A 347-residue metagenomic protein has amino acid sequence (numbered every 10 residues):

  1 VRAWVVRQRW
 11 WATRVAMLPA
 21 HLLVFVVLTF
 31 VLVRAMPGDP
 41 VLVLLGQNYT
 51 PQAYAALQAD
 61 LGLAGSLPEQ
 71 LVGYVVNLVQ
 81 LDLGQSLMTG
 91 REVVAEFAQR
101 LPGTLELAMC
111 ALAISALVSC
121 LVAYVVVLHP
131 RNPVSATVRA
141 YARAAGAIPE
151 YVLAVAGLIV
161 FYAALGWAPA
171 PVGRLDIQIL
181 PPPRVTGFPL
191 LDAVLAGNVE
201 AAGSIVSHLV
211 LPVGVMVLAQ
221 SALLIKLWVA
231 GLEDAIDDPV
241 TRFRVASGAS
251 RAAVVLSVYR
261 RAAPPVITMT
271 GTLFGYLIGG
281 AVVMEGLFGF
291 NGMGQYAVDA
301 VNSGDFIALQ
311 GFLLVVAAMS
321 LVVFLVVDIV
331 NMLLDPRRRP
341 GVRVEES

Functional and structural regions predicted by a protein language model:
V1-G65, V94, C120-L121, V125 (+2 more regions): N-terminal signal-anchor/first transmembrane alpha helix
V1-R7, L42, G65-C120, E346: An internal, D/E-rich "acidic patch" concept
R7, V15, L57, L67-L83 (+9 more regions): Hydrophobic alpha-helical segments of integral membrane proteins, encompassing both true transmembrane helices
R9, L22, L101-V134, E150 (+1 more regions): Alpha-helical transmembrane segments of integral membrane proteins, especially multi-pass inner/plasma-membrane
F30, R34-L42, A123, V127-N132 (+3 more regions): Transmembrane helix-loop junctions in multipass membrane proteins, especially transporters and channels
P40-G84, M88, Q178-A193: Membrane-interface interhelical loops and short interface/amphipathic helices in multi-pass inner-membrane
G46-G62, V152-G166, L211-M216, R251-M269: Hydrophobic alpha-helical transmembrane segments
Y141-G146, V152-Q220: Membrane-water interface segments at transmembrane-helix boundaries in multipass membrane proteins
